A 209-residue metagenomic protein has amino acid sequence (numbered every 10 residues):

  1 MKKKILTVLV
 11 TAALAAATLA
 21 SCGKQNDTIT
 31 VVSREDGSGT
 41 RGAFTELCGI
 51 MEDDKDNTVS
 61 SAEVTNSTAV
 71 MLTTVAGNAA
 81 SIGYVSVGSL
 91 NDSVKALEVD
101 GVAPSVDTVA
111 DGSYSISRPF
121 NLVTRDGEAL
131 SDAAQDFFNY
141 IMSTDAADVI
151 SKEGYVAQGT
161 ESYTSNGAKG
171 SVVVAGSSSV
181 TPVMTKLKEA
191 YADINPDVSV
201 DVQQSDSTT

Functional and structural regions predicted by a protein language model:
M1-A12: Positively charged n-region of N-terminal signal peptides that target proteins for export
A17-S21: C-terminal motif of bacterial Sec signal peptides marking the signal peptidase cleavage site
G23-T209: Exported/periplasmic ABC-transporter solute-binding proteins
